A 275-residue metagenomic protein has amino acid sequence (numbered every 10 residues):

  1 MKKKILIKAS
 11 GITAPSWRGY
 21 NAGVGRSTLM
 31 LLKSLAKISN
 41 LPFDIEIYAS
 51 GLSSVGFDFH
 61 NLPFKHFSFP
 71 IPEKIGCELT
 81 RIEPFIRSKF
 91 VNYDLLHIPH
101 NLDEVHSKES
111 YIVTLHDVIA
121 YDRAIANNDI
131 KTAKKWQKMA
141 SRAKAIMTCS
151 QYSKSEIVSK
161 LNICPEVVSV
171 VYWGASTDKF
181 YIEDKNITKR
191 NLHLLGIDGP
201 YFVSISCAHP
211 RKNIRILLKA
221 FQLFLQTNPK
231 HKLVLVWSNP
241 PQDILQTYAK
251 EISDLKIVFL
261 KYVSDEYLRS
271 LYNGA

Functional and structural regions predicted by a protein language model:
M1-A275: Carbohydrate transferase catalytic cores enriched for Leloir-type hexosyltransferases
